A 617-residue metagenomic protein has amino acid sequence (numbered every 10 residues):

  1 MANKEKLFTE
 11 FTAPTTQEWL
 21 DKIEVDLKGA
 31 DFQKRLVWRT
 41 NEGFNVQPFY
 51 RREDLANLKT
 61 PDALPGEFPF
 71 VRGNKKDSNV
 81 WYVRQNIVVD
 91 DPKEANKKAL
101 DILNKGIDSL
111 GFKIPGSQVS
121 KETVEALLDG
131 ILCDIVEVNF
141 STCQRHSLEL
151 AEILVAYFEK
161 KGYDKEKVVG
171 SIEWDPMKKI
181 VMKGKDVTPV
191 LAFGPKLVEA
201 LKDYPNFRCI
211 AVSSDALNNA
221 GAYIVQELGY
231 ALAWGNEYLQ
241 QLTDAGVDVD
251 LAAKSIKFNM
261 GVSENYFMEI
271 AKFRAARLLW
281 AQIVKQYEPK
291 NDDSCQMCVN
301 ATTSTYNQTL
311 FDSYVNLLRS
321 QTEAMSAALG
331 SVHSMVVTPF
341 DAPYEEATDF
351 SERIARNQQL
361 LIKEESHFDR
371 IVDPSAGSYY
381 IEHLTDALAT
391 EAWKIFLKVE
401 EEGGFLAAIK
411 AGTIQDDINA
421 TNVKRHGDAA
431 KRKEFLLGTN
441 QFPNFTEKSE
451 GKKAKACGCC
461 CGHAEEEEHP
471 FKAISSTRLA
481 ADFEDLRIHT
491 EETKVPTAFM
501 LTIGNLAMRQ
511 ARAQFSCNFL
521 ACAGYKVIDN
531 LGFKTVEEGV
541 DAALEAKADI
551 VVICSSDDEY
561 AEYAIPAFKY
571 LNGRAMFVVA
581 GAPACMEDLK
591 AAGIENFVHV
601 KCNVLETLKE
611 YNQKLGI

Functional and structural regions predicted by a protein language model:
M1-N265, Y287, Q296-N300, A328 (+11 more regions): Catalytic alpha/beta active-site cores
A2-Q17, V37-W38, F44-V71, H333 (+3 more regions): Intrinsic disorder at enzyme termini
Q33-L36, K165, D244-S255, Q286-Q296 (+3 more regions): Flexible, glycine/charged-enriched surface loops at secondary-structure junctions
V37-N45, E173-M177, V212-N219, K254-S263 (+4 more regions): A glycine-rich phosphate-binding loop feature that marks nucleotide/adenosyl-phosphate handling sites
K202-L239, Q321-F396: Mobile "lid/hinge" segments at catalytic clefts and subdomain interfaces of large enzymes
A222-L228, S263-A275, S304-L317, E345-A355 (+4 more regions): Short glycine/threonine-rich loop-to-helix capping motif typified by GTGT followed within a few residues by an Asp-Pro
L232-G235, N259-A347, I354-A355: Glycine-rich anion/phosphate-binding loop at the beta-strand->alpha-helix junction
G462-I528, D541, K590-A591, N596-F597 (+2 more regions): ATP-dependent carboxylate/acyl-activation modules
